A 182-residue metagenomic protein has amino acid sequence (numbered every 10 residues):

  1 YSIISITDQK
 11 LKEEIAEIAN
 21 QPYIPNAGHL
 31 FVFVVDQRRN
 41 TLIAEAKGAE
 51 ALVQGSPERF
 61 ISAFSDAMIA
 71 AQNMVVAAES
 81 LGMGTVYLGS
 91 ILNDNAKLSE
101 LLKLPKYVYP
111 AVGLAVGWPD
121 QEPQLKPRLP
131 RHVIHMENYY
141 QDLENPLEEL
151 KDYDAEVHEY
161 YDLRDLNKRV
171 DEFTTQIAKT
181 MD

Functional and structural regions predicted by a protein language model:
Y1-D182: Acidic, surface-exposed loops and disordered segments
